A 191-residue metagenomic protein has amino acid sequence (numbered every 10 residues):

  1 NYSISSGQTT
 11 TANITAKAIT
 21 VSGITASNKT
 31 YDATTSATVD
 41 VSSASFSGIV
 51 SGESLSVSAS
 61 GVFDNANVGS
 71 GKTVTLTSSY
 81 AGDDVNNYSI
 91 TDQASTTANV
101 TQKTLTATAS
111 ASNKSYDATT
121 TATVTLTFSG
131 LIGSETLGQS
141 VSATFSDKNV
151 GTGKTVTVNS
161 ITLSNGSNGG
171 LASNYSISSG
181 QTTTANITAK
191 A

Functional and structural regions predicted by a protein language model:
N1-A191: Short loop/turn motifs that initiate or flank beta-strands
